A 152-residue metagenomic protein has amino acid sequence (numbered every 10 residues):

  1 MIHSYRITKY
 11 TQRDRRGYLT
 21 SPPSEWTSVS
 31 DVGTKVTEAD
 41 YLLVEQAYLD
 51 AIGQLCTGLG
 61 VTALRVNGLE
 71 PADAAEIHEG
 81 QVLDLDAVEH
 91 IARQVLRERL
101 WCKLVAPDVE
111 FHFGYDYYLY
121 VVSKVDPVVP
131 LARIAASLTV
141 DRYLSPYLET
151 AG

Functional and structural regions predicted by a protein language model:
M1-Y118, S123-G152: Structured alpha/beta or helical-core interaction and ligand-binding surfaces enriched in interleaved
